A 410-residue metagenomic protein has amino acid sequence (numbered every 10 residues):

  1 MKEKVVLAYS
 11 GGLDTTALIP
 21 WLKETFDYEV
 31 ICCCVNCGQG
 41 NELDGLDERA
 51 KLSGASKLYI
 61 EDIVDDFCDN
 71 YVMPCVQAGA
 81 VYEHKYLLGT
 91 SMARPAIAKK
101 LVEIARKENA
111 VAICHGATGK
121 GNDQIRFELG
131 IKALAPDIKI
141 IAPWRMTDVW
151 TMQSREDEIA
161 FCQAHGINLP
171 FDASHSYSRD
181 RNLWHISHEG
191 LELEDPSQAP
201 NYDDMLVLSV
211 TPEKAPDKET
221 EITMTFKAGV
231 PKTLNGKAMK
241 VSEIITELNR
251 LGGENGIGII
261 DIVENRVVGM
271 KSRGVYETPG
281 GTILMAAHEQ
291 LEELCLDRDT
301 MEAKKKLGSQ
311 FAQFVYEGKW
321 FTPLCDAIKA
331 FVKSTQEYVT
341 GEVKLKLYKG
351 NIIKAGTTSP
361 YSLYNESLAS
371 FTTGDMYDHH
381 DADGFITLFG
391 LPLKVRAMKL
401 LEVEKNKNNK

Functional and structural regions predicted by a protein language model:
K2-K410: Nucleotide-activated chemistry modules centered on ATP-dependent adenylation/adenylyltransferase
